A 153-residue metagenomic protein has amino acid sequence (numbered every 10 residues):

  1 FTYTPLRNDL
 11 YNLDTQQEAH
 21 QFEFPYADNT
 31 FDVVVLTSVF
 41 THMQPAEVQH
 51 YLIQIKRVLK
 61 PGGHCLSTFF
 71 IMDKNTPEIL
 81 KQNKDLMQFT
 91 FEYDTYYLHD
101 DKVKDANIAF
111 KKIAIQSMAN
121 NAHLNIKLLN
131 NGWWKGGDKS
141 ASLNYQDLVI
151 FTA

Functional and structural regions predicted by a protein language model:
F1-E23, H50, H64-A153: Class I (Rossmann-like) S-adenosyl-L-methionine-dependent methyltransferase catalytic domain, capturing the SAM-binding
T15, M43-Q54: A short, conserved alpha-helix within the catalytic core of class I
P25-A27, Q44: GHKL-family ATP-binding catalytic core of two-component histidine kinases
A27-D28, Q49-P61: A short glycine-rich, Lys/Arg-flanked "PGG" loop and its adjoining helix->strand segment in the class I
F31-D32: Local beta-strand N-terminus motif with an aromatic residue
V35: A conserved beta-strand element that flanks and buttresses the S-adenosyl-L-methionine
V39: Conserved sequence/active-site signature of Rossmann-fold short-chain dehydrogenase/reductase
H42-M43, K74: Short glycine-rich, flexible loops that bind phosphorylated cofactors or substrates
